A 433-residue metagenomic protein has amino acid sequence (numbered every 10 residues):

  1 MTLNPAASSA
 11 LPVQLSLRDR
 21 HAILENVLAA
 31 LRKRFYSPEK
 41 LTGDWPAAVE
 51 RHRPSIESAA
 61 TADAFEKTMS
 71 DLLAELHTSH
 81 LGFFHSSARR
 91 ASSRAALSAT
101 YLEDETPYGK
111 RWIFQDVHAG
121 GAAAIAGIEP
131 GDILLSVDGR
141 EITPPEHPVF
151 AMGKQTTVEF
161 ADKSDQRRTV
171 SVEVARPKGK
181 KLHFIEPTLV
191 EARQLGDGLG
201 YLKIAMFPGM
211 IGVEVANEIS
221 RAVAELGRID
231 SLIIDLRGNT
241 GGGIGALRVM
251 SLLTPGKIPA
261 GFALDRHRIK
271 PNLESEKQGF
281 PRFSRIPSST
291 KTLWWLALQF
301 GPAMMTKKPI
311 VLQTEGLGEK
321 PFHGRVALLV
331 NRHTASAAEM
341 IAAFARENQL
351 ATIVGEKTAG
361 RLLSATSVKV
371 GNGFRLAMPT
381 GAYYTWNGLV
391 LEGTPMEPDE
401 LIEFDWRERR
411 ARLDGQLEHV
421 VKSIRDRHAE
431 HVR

Functional and structural regions predicted by a protein language model:
Q14-K40: Mature N-terminal segment immediately following signal peptide/propeptide cleavage in secreted/periplasmic
V27, A123-P145, L202, I233-D235 (+3 more regions): Conserved PDZ fold ligand-binding element
L31-E39, H52, I56-D63, L73-H80 (+11 more regions): Sec/Tat-exported extracytoplasmic proteins
E39-R111, Q155, K163-L189, R427-R433: Extended, small/polar residue-biased N-terminal targeting/export presequences and adjacent propeptide/linker tracts
R90-P144, V215, A382: PDZ/PDZ-like domain segments forming the peptide/carboxylate-binding groove, activating on the N-terminal beta-strands
G153-Q155, E159-G371: Cleft-lining beta-strand/loop regions that shape enzyme active-site pockets
T366-E403: C-terminal regions of proteins
E397-R433: Low-complexity, Gly/Ser/Thr/Pro-rich intrinsically disordered linker/tail segments
